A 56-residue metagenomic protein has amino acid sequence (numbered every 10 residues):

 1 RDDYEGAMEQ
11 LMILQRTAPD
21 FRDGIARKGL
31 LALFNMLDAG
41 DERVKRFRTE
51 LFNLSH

Functional and structural regions predicted by a protein language model:
R1-H56: Non-globular targeting/processing and membrane-anchoring segments
